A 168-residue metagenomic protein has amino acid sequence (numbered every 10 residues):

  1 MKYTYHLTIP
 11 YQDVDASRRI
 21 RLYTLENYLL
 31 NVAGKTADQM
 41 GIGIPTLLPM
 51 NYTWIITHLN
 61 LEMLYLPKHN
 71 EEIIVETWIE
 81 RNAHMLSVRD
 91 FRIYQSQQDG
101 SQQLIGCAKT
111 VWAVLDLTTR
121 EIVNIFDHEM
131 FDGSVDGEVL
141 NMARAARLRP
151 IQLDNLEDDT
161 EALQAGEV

Functional and structural regions predicted by a protein language model:
M1-V168: Terminal targeting signals and extreme-terminal segments of soluble enzymes
